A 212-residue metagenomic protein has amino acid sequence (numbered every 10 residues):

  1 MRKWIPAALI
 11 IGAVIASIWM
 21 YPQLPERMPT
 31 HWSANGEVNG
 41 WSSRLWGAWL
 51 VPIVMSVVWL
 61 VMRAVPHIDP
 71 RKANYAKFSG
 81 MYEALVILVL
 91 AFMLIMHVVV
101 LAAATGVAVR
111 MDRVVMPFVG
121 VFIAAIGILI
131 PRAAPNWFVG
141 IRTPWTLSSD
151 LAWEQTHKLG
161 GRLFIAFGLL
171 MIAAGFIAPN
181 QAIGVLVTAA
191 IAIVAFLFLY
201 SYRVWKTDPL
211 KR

Functional and structural regions predicted by a protein language model:
R2-P6, W49-V54, W59-V61, Y82-F92 (+1 more regions): Select subsegments of transmembrane alpha-helices in polytopic membrane proteins, especially boundary-proximal
A7-W19, V54-A64, M93-H97, I123-A124 (+2 more regions): Hydrophobic core of alpha-helical transmembrane segments in multi-pass integral membrane proteins
W19-A48, V139-S148: Active-site and channel-lining beta-strand-loop segments that bind or position nucleotide-derived/phosphorylated
M20-L24, S56-D69, A125-I141, Y200-D208: Membrane-water interface of transmembrane alpha-helices
P22-Q23, L101-V114, G175-A182: Helix-coil boundary and interhelical linker segments in multi-pass alpha-helical membrane proteins
G40-M55, R110-I126, T188-A189: Alpha-helical transmembrane segments
M62-R113: Ordered, amphipathic secondary-structure segments that act as subunit-interaction surfaces in large macromolecular
W137-D208: Terminal transmembrane helical module of multi-pass membrane proteins
